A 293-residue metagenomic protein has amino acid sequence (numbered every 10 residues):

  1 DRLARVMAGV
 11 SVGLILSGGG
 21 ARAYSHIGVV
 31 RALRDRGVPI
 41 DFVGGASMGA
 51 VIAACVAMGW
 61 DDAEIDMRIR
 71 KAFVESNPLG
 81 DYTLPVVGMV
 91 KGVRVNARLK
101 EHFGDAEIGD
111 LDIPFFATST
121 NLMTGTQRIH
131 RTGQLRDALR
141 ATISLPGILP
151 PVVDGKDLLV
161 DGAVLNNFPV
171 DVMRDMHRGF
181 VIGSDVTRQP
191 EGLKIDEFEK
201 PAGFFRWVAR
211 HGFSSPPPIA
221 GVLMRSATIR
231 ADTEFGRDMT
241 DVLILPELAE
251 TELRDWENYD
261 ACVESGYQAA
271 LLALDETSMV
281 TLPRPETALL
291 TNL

Functional and structural regions predicted by a protein language model:
D1, V12, D62-R98, H102 (+3 more regions): Non-catalytic peripheral regions of patatin-like phospholipases
D1-V43: Helix-rich "cap/lid" substructures immediately adjacent to catalytic or cofactor-binding pockets
S17, P39-M58: Catalytic nucleophile loop
A21, M48, V164: Active-site loop->helix "elbow" adjoining a glycine-rich segment at hydrolase catalytic centers
H26, A50, N166: Catalytic nucleophile loop
G28-G37, M58-E64, G133-R136: A glycine- and small-aliphatic-rich helix-loop capping segment at beta-alpha/alpha-beta transitions that lines
F103-P114: A short alpha-helix-loop-beta-strand transition element characteristic of N-terminal alpha/beta dinucleotide-binding
A141-T142: Short helix- or helix-capping micro-motifs that position conserved polar/aromatic residues at function-defining sites
